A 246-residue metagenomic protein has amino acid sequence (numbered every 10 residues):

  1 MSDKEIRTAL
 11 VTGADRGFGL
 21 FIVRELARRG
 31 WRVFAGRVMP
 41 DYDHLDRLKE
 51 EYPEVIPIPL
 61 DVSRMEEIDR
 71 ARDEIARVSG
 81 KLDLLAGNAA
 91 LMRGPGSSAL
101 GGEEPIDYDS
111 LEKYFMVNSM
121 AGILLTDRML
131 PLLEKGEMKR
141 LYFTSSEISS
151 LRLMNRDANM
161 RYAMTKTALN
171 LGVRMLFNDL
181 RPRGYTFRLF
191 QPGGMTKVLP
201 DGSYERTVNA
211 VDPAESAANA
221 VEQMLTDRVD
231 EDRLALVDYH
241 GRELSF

Functional and structural regions predicted by a protein language model:
V11-T12, G87-N88, R140-S146, T186-Q191: Structural signature of the Rossmann-like NAD(P)-dependent dehydrogenase/reductase core
D15, G19-E25: N-terminal Rossmann NAD(P)H-binding glycine-rich loop of SDR-like oxidoreductase domains
R29-L45: Conserved glycine-rich Rossmann-like NAD(P)H-binding loop of the short-chain dehydrogenase/reductase
K49-E66: Rossmann-fold cofactor-recognition segment
P53-I56, E74-G87, R93, D107 (+1 more regions): A glycine-rich helix->loop->beta "capping" turn within Rossmann-like NAD(P)(H)-dependent oxidoreductase domains
S63-V78: Conserved Rossmann-fold cofactor-binding substructure of NAD(P)-dependent oxidoreductases
L91-P95, A99-M116, M120-L124, E134-P182: Catalytic loop of short-chain dehydrogenase/reductase
L189-K197, D201-F246: C-terminal helical subdomain
